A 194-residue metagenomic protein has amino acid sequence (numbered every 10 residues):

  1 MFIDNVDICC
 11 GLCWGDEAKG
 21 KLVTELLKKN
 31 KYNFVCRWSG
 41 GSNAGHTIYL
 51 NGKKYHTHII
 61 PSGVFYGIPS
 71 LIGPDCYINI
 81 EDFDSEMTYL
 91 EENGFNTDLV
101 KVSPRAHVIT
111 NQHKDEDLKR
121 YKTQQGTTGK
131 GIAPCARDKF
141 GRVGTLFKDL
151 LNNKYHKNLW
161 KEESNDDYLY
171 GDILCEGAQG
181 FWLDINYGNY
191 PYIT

Functional and structural regions predicted by a protein language model:
M1-T194: Non-transmembrane, aqueous-exposed alpha-helical and coiled segments at domain scale
